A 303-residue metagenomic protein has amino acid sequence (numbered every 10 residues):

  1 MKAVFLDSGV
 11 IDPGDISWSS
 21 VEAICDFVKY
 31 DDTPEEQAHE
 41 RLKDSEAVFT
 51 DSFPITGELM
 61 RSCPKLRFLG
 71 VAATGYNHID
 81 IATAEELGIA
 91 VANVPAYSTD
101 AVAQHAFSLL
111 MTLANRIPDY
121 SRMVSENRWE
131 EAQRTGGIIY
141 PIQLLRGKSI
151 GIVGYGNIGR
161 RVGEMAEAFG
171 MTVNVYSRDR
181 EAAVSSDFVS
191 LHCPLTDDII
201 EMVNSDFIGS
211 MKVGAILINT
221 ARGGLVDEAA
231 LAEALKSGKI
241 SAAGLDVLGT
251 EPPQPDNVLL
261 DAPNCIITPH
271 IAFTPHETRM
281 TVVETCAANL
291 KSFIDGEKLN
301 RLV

Functional and structural regions predicted by a protein language model:
M1-S45: N-terminal glycine-/charge-rich "phosphate-binding" loop or analogous flexible N-terminal tail
D31, A72-A73, I89-D100: Short beta->alpha connector loops at strand-helix junctions that form conserved, small/polar/Pro-enriched
I55-M60, N174, R178-V258: Rossmann-like adenosine-cofactor binding region
L87, P95-S149: Phosphate-binding beta-alpha-beta segment of Rossmann-like dinucleotide-binding domains, i.e., the NAD(P)
Y155-G156: Glycine-rich Rossmann-fold phosphate-binding loop(s) that bind the pyrophosphate of adenine dinucleotide cofactors
G159-R160: N-terminal Rossmann-fold NAD(P) dinucleotide-binding loop
E167, G214-V303: Rossmann-like dinucleotide-binding domain for NAD(H)/NADP(H)
